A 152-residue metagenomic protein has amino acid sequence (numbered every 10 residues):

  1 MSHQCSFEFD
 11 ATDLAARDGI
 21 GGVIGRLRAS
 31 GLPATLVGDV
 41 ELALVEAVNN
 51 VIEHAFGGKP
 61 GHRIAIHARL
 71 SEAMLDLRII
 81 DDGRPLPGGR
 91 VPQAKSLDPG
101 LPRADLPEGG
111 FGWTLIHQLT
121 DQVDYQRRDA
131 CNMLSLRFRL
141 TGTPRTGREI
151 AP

Functional and structural regions predicted by a protein language model:
M1-F7, R103-D105, F111-W113, H117-P152: Flexible, glycine-/charge-rich segments associated with ATP-binding catalytic modules
M1-L42, G147-P152: Bergerat-fold GHKL ATPase/HATPase_c domain
T35-K59: Conserved ATP-binding N-box helix of the HATPase_c
G61-R69: A conserved short beta-strand within the histidine kinase catalytic ATPase domain
A65, D76, M133: Short hydrophobic/aromatic beta-strand element in the GNAT-like acyltransferase core that lines or flanks the acyl-donor
L70-L77: Short beta-strand-loop-beta element adjacent to the nucleotide/active-site pocket used for signaling
L77-P107, G147-R148: Glycine-rich/acidic phosphate-handling loop/turn and adjacent ATP-lid/helix of nucleotide-binding kinase/ATPase domains
